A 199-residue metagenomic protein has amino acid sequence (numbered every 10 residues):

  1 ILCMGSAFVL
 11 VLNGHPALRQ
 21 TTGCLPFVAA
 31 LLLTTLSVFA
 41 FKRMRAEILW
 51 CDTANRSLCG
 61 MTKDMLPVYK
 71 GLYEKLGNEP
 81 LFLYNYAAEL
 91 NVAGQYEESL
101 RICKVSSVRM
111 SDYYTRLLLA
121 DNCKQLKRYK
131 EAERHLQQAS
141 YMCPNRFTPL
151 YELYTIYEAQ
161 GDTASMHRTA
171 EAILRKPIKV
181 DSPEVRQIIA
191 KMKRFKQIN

Functional and structural regions predicted by a protein language model:
I1-A17: Transmembrane alpha-helices of multi-pass inner-membrane enzymes
L25-M61, L81: Hydrophobic alpha-helical transmembrane segments in integral membrane proteins
W50, L81-N85, Y114-L119, F147-E152 (+1 more regions): Alpha-solenoid helical repeat scaffolds
E74, K104-V108, Q137-Y141, R175: Conserved structural position within tetratricopeptide repeats
L76-N78, M110-S111, P144, I178: Short coil turns that delineate tetratricopeptide repeat
